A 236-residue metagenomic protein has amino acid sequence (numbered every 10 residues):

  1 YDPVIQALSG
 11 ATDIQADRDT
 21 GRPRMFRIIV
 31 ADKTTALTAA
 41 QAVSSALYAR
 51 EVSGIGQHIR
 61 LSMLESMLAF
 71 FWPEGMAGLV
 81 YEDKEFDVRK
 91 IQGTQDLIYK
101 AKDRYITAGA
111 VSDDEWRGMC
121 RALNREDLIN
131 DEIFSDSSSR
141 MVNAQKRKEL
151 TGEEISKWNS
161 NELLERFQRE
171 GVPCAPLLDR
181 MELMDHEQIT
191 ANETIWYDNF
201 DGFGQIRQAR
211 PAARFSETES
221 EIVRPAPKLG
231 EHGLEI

Functional and structural regions predicted by a protein language model:
Y1-V111, G118: Active-site-adjacent "lid/gating" segments in soluble enzymes
T20-P23, I98-A101, V142-Q145, P227-E231: Short, flexible turn/loop "capping" segments at secondary-structure junctions
Q57, T94-Q95, T194, G202 (+1 more regions): Residue-level marker for the onset of beta-strands and adjacent loop->beta junctions in well-ordered domains
M67-L68, N143, E182-H186: Beta-rich nucleic-acid/ligand-interaction surfaces
A77-E85, H186-F200: Short, surface-exposed loop/helix-turn segments at secondary-structure junctions that function as lids/hinges flanking
Q95-E170, C174, I236: Aromatic-enriched alpha-helical interface/lid elements that frame and gate functional surfaces
Q168-I189: Conserved PLP cofactor-binding pocket of PLP-dependent enzymes
N199-I236: Flexible, small-/acidic-enriched active-site or ligand-binding loops
